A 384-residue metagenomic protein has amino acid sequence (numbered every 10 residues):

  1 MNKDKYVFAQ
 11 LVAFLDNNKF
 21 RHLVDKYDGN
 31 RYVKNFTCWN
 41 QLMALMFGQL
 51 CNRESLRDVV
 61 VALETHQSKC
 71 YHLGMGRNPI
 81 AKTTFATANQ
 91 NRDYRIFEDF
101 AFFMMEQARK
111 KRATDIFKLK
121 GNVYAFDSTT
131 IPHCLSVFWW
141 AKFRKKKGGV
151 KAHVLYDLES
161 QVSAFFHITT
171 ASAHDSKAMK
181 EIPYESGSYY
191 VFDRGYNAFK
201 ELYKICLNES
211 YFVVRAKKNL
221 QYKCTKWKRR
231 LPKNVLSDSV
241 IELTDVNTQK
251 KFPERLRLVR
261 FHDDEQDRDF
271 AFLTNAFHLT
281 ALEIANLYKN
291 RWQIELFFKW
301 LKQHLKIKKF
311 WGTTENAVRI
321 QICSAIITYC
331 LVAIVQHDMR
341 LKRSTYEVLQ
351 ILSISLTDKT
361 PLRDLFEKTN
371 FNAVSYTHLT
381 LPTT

Functional and structural regions predicted by a protein language model:
M1-L282, L356-S375: Conserved, well-structured functional cores that handle cations and Mg-NTP chemistry
F36, I116-L119, K299-H304, T313-T314: Short coil/turn segments at secondary-structure boundaries
F36-M43, D269, A281, I294 (+3 more regions): Short runs of predominantly hydrophobic/aromatic residues within well-ordered alpha helices that form helix-helix
F47-C51, C330-I334, T380: Active-site catalytic microenvironments for nucleophilic, acid-base chemistry
T274, N286-R291, T313-A317, Q321: Short, surface-exposed loop/turn motifs that are enriched in glycine and acidic residues and include a nearby proline
I284-W311, T328: Short amphipathic alpha-helical "interface-anchor" segments enriched in bulky aromatics
G312-D364: Basic, amphipathic alpha-helical segments enriched in Lys/Arg and hydrophobic/aromatic residues
T377-T383: Conserved small/polar residues in nucleotide/adenosyl-binding loops
